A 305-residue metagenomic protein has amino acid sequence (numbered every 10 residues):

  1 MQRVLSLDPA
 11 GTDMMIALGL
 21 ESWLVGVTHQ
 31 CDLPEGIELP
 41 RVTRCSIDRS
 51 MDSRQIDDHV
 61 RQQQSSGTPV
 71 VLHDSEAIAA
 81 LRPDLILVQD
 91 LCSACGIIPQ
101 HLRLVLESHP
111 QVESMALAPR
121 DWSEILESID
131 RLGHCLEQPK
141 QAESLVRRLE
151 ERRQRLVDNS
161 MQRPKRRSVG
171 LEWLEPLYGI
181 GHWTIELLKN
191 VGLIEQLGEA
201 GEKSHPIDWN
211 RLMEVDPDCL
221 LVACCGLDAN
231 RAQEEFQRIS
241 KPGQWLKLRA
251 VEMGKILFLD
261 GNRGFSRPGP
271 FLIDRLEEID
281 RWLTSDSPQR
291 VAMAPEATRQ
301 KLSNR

Functional and structural regions predicted by a protein language model:
M1-R305: N-terminal ligand-binding lobe of clamshell/alpha-beta domains
